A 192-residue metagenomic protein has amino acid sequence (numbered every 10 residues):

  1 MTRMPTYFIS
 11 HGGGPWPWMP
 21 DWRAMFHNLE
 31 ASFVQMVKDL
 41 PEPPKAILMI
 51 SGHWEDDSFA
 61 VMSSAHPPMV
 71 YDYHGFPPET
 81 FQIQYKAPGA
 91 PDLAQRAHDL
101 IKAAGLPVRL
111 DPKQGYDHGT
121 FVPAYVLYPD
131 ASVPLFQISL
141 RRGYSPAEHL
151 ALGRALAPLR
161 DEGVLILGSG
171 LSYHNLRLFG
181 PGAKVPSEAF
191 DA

Functional and structural regions predicted by a protein language model:
M1-R3, D57, P68, D111-V122: N-terminal short beta-loop-beta anion/metal-coordinating cradle
T2-L100, A104: A short aromatic-anchored loop/beta-hairpin motif
P5-S10, A46-G52, I138, L159-S172: Beta-strand elements within well-structured catalytic alpha/beta cores of enzymes that handle phosphate/sulfate esters
W22-L29, K86, S145-E148, A183-F190: Residue-level preference for long, well-ordered alpha-helices that form the structural scaffold of enzyme catalytic
N28-M36, A147-E162: Long, well-ordered alpha-helical scaffolding segments within enzyme catalytic domains, especially pronounced
L40-P41, L127-A131, P158: Solvent-exposed alpha-helices and their adjacent loops that cap or buttress functional pockets in soluble metabolic
A94-E148: Internal, conserved structured core segments that host functional sites
A103, P134, Y144, A151 (+2 more regions): Surface-exposed, charge/polar-rich loops and edge strands
